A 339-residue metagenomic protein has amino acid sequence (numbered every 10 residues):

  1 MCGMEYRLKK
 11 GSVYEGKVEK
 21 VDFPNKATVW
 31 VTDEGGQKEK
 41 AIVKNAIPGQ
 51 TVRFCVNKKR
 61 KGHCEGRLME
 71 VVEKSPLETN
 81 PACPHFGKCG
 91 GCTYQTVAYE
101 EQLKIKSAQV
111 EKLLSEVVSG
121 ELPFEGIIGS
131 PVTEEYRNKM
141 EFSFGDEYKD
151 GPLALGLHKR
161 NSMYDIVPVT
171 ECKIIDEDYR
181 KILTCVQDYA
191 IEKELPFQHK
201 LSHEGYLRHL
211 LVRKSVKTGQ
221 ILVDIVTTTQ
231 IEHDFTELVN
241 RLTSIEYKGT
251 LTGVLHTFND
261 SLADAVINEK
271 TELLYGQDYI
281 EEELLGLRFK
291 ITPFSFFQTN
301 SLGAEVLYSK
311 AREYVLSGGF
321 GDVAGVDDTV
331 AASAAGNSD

Functional and structural regions predicted by a protein language model:
C2-D339: Accessory RNA-recognition modules of RNA-modification enzymes
